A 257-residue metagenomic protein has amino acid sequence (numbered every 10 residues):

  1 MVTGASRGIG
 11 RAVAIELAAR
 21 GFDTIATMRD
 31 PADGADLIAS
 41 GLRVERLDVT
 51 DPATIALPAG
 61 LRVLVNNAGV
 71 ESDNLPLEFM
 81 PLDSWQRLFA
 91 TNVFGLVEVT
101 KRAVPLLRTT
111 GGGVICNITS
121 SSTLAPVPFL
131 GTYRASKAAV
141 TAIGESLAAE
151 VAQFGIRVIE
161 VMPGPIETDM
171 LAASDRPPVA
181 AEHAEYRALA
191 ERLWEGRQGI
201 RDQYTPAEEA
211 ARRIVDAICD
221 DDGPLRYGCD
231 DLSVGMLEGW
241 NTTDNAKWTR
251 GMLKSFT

Functional and structural regions predicted by a protein language model:
S6-R7: Conserved glycine-rich cofactor-binding loop
V49-G60: Conserved Rossmann-fold cofactor-binding substructure of NAD(P)-dependent oxidoreductases
L75-L77, S84-Q86: Substrate-binding pocket helix/loop in short-chain dehydrogenase/reductase
T100, S136-A139: Active-site helix of classical SDR
T100-K101, E145: A short, exposed helix-loop element centered on a Lys and neighboring polar residues
S120: Residue(s) in the substrate-gating loop at a strand-loop-helix junction that position the organic substrate next
Q153-P224: SDR active-site lid
